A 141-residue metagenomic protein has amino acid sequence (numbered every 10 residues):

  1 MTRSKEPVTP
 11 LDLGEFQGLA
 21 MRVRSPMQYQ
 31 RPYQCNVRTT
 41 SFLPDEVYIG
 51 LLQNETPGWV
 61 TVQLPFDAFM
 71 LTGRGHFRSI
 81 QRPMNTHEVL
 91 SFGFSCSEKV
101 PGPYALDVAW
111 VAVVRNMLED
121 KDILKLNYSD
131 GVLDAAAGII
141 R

Functional and structural regions predicted by a protein language model:
M1-R141: Beta-rich carbohydrate-recognition modules and glycan-binding surfaces
